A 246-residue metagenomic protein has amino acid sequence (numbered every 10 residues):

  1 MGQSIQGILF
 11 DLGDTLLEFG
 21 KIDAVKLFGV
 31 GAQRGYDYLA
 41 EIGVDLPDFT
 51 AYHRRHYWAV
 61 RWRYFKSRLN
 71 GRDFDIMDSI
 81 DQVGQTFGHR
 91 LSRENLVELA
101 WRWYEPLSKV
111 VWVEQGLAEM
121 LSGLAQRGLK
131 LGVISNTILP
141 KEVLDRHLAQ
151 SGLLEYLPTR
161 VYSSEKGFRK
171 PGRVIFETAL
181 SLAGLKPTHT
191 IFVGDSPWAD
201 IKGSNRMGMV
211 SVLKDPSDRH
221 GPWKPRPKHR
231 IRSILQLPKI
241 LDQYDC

Functional and structural regions predicted by a protein language model:
M1-I8, E18, E41-T50, A118 (+2 more regions): Asp-based, Mg2+/Mn2+-dependent phosphohydrolase catalytic module
G2-E114, A118-S122, Q126-R127: N-terminal helical cap/lid subdomain that shapes the substrate entry/recognition surface in HAD-like hydrolases
